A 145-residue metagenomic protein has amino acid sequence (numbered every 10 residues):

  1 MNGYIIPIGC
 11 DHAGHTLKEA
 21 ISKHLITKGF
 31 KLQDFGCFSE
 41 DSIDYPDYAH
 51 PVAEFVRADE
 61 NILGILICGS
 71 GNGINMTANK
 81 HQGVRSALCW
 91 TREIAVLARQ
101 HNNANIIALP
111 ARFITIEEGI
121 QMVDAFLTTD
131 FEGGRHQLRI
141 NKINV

Functional and structural regions predicted by a protein language model:
M1, V56-E60, R99-H101, T115: Solvent-exposed alpha-helices and their adjacent loops that cap or buttress functional pockets in soluble metabolic
N2-I6: Extreme N-terminal starter segment of soluble prokaryotic enzymes
P7-G9, A13-G14, R92-V145: C-terminal binding/interaction regions
T16-T27: Short, solvent-exposed amphipathic alpha-helices that sit in or adjacent to ligand/effector-binding or catalytic
K28-Q33, N61: A generic structural motif
K31-S42: A short beta-strand-loop structural module common to alpha/beta enzyme folds
Y48-S70: Short, structured active-site "lid" loops
L66-R112: Mid-chain, well-packed structural core segment of small domains
